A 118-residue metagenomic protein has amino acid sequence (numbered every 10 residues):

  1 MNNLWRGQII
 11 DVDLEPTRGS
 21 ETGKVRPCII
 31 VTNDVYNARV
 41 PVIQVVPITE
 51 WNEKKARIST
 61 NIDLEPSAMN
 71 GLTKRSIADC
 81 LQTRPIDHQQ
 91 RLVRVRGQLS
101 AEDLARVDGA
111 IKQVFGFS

Functional and structural regions predicted by a protein language model:
M1-S118: Conserved functional hotspots at enzyme active or ligand-binding sites that engage polyanionic ligands
